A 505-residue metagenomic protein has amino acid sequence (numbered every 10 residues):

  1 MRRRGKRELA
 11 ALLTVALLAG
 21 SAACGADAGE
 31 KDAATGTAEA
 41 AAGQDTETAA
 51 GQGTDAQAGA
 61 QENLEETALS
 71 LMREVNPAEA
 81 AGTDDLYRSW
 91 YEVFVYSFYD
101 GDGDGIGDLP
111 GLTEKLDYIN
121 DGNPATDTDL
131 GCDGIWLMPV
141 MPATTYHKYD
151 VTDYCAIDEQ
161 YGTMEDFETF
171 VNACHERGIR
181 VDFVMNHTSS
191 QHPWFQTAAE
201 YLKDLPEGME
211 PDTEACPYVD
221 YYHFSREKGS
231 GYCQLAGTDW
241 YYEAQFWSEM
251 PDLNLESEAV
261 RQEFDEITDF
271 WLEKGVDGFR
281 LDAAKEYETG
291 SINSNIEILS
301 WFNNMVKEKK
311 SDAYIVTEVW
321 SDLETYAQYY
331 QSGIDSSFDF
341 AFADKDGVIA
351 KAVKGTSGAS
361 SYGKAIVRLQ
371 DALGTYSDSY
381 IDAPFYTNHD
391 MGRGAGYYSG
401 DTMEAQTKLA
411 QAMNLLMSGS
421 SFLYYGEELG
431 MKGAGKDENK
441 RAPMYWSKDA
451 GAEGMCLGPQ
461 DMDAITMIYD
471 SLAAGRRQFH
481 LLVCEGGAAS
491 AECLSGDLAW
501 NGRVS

Functional and structural regions predicted by a protein language model:
M1-L12: Bacterial N-terminal signal peptides that target proteins for export
L13-L18: Hydrophobic helical h-region of N-terminal Sec-dependent signal peptides in bacterial secretory/periplasmic proteins
A19-A23: C-terminal motif of bacterial Sec signal peptides marking the signal peptidase cleavage site
C24, G59-Q262, E273, R280 (+1 more regions): Acidic/aromatic-lined carbohydrate-recognition and catalytic surfaces of CAZymes acting on diverse glycans
G25-G51, A56: Short, low-complexity, disordered segments immediately C-terminal to signal peptides in bacterial exported proteins
L69-S70, D85, K309, V367 (+3 more regions): Loop/helix patches that line or flank the sugar-binding groove of alpha-linked glycan CAZymes
T113-N120, V171, H175, D265-L272 (+6 more regions): Non-transmembrane alpha-helical segments in soluble domains of secreted/periplasmic/extracellular proteins
K228, N304-G396, A412, L416-M417 (+1 more regions): Glycan-recognition surfaces
